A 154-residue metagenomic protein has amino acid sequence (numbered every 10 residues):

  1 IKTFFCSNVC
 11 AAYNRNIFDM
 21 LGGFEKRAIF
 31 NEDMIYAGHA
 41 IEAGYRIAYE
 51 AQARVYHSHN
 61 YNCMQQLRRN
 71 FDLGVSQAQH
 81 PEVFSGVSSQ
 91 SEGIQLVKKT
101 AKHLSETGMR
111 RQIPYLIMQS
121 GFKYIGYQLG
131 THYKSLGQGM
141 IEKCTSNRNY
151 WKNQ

Functional and structural regions predicted by a protein language model:
I1-N16, A28-I29, I35, Q77 (+1 more regions): A recurrent flexible, glycine/aromatic-enriched loop bordering the glycosyltransferase active site that acts as
S7-N8, D19-G38, E42-Y49, A53-Y56: Donor nucleotide-sugar recognition loop
A28, Q52, Y56-E82: Nucleotide-sugar-dependent glycosyltransferase catalytic core
I35-G38, R68, D72, Q119: A broad detector of short, well-ordered amphipathic alpha-helices that serve as recognition/interaction surfaces
D72-V75, Q79, S85-Q154: Non-catalytic, C-terminal membrane-associated alpha-helical segments of glycosyltransferases
